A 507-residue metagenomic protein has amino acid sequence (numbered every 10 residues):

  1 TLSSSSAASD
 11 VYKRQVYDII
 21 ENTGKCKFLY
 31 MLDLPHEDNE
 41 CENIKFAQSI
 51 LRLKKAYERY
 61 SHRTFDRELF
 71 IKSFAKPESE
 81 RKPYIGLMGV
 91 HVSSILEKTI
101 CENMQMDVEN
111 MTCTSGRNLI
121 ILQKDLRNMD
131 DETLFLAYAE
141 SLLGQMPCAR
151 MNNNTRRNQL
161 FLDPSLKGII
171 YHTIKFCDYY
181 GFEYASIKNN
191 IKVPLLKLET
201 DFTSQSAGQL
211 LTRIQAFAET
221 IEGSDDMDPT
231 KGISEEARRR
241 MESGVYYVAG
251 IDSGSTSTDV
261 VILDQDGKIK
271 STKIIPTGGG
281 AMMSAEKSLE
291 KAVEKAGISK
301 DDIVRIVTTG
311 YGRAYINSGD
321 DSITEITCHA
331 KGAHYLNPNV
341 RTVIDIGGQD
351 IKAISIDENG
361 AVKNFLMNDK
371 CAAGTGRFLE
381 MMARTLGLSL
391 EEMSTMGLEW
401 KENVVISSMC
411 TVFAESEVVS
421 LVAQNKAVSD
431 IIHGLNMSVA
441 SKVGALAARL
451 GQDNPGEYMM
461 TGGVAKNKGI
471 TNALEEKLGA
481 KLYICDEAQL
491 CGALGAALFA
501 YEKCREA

Functional and structural regions predicted by a protein language model:
T1-A8, Y12: Single conserved hydrophobic/aromatic residue that forms the stacking wall/gate of nucleotide- or nucleobase-binding
M88-N158: Redox- and metal-dependent alpha/beta enzyme cores, enriched for Fe-S-associated oxidoreductases and cofactor-handling
V193-D201, E325-I326, E475-L494: Conserved phosphate-binding/catalytic loops in two-lobed NTP-binding clefts
G250-M283, K291, V362-F365, D369-K370: Short glycine-rich, Thr/Ser-proximal phosphate-binding strand/loop in the N-terminal lobe of ATP-dependent enzymes
G278-A281, K363-E402, L498: Glycine-rich phosphate-binding loop plus the immediately following alpha-helix
Y311, G451-K477, A488-G492: Glycine-rich phosphate-binding loops at beta-strand->alpha-helix junctions
G376-L379, C485-A507: Glycine-rich phosphate-binding/hydrolytic loop that grips phosphoryl groups
S416-A447, Q489: Adenine-nucleotide phosphate-binding core of ATP-dependent small-molecule kinases
